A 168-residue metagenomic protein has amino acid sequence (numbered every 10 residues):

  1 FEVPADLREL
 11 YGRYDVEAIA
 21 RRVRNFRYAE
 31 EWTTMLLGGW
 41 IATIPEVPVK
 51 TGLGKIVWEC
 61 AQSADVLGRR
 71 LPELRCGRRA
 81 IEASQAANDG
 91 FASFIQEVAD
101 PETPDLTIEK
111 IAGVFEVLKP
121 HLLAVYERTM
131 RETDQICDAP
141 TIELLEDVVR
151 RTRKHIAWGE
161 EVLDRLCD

Functional and structural regions predicted by a protein language model:
E2-A42, K50-G54: Substrate-binding groove/exosite segments of carbohydrate-active enzymes
P4-R24, E82-L118: Acidic/His metal-coordination segments adjacent to aromatic residues that form catalytic metal sites in metalloenzymes
Y14, A18-A29, P45-P48, K110-L118 (+3 more regions): Conserved aromatic-histidine-acidic binding/catalytic patches
R24-E31, G54, W58-D65, E116-A124 (+1 more regions): Generic structural signal for well-ordered, non-transmembrane alpha-helical segments in soluble/cytosolic regions
W32-K55, A124-T141: Helix-loop segments that flank and shape redox-cofactor active sites
I44, L67, L74, G159-V162 (+1 more regions): Hydrophobic stripe of amphipathic alpha-helices that form coiled-coil interfaces
T51-A92: Conserved alpha-helical segments that form or flank metal/cofactor-binding pockets of metalloenzymes
L122-D168: Preference for long, well-ordered alpha-helical segments
